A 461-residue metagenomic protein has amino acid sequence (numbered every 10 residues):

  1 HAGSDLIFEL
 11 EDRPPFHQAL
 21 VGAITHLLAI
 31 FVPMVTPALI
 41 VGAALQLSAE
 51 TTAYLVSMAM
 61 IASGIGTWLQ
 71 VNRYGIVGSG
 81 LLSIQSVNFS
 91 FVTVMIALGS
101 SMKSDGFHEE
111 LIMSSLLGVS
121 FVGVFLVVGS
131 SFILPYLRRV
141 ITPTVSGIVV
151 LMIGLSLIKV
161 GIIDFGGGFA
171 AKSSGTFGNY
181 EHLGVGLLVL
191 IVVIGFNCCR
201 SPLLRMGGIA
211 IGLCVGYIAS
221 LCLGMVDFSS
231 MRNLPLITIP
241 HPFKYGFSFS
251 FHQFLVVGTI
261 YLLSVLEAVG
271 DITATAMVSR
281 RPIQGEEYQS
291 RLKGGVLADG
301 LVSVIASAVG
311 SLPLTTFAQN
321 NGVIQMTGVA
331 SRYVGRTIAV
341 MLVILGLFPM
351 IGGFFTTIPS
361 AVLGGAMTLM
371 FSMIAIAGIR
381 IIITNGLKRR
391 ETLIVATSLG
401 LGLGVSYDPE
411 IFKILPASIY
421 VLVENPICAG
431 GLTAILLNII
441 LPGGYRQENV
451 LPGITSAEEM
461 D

Functional and structural regions predicted by a protein language model:
H1-L82, S90-K103: N-terminal signal-anchor module of multipass membrane proteins
H1-V21, S230-H241, M277-E287, R291-G294 (+1 more regions): Intrinsically disordered, low-complexity non-transmembrane regions of multi-pass membrane transporters
S4-D5, E9-R13, V192-G195, I209-I260 (+2 more regions): Hydrophobic transmembrane alpha-helices of multi-pass solute/ion transporters
F16, G42-I61, I65-G78, G258-R332 (+1 more regions): Membrane-embedded helical hairpins/re-entrant loop segments and their flanking transmembrane helices within multi-pass
H17-A29, G178-L190, G207-G208, C222-L223 (+2 more regions): Hydrophobic, membrane-embedded alpha-helices of multi-pass small-molecule transporters
Y54-L55, I76-F91, R139-G147, L204-I211 (+4 more regions): Short, non-helical or kinked segments that cap or interrupt transmembrane helices
V56-G64, S83-V87, S120-V124, V149 (+9 more regions): Transmembrane helix-bundle signature of multi-pass membrane transporters/permeases
S100-D227, T337-P452: Membrane-embedded alpha-helical modules
